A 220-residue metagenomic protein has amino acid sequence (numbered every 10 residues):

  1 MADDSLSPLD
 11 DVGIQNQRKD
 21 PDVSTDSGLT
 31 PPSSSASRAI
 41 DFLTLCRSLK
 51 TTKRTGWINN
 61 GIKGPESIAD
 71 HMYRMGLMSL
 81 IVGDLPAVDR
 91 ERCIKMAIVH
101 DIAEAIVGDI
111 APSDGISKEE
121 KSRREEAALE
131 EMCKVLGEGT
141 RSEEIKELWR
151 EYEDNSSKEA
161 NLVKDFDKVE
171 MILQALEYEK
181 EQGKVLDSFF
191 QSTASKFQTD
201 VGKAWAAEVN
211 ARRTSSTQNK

Functional and structural regions predicted by a protein language model:
M1-K220: Alpha-helical, largely C-terminal catalytic domains that coordinate divalent metal ions via clustered Asp/Glu/His
